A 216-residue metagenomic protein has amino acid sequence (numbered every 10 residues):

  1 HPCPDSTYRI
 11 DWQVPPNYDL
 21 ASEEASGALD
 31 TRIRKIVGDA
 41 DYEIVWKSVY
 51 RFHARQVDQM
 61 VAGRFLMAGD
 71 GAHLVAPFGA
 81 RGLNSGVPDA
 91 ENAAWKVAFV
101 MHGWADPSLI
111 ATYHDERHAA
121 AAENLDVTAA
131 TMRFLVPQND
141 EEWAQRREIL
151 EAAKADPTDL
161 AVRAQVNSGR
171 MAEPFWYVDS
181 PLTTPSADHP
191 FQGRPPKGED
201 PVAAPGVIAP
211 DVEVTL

Functional and structural regions predicted by a protein language model:
H1-K47: Conserved FAD/dinucleotide-binding core of flavoprotein oxidoreductases
H1-P2, R34-G38, V57-D58, A164-N167 (+1 more regions): A general structural signal for short secondary-structure junctions and capping/turn motifs
N17, T31, F99-L216: Helical substrate-recognition/capping region of FAD-dependent monooxygenase/halogenase enzymes
S22-D30, V49, H53, D58 (+3 more regions): A structural signal for well-ordered alpha-helical scaffolds and beta->alpha junctions
V37-D39, A72-H73, W95, N139-E142 (+1 more regions): Short, surface-exposed, polar/charged, turn-prone segments marking secondary-structure boundaries
E43-V45, H53, A76, A164 (+1 more regions): Preference for short coil/turn "hinge" residues that link or interrupt alpha-helices
I44, Y50-T131, P137, L216: Conserved mid-domain beta->alpha element of the FAD-binding
